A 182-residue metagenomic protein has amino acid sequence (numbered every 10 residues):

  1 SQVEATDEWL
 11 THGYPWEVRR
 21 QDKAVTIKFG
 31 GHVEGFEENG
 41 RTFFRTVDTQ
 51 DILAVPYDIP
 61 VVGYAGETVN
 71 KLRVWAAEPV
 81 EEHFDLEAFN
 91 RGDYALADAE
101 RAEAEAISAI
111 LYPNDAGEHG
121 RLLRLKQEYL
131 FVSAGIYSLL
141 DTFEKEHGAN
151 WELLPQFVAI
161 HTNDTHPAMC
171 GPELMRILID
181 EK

Functional and structural regions predicted by a protein language model:
S1-K182: A conserved ligand/cofactor-binding region detector
